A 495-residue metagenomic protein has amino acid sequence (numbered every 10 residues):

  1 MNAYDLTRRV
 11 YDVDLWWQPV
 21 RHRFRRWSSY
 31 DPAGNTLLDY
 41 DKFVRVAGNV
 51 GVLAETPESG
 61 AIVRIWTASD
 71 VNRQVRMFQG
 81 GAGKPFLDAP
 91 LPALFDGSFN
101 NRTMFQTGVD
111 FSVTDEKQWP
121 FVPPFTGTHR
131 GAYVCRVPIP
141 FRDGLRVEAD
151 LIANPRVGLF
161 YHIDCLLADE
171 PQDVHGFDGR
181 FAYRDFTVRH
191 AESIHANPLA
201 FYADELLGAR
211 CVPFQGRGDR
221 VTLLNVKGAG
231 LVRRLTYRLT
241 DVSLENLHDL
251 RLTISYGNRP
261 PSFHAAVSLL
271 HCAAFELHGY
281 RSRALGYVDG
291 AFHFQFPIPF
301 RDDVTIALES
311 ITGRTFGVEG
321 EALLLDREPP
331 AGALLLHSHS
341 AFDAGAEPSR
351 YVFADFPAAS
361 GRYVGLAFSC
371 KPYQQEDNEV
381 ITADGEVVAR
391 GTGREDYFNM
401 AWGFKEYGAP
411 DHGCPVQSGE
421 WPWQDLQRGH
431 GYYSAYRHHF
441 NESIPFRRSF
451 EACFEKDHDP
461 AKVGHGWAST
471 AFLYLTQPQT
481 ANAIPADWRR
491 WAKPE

Functional and structural regions predicted by a protein language model:
M1-E495: Beta-strand-centric surfaces of beta-sandwich/beta-rich domains
